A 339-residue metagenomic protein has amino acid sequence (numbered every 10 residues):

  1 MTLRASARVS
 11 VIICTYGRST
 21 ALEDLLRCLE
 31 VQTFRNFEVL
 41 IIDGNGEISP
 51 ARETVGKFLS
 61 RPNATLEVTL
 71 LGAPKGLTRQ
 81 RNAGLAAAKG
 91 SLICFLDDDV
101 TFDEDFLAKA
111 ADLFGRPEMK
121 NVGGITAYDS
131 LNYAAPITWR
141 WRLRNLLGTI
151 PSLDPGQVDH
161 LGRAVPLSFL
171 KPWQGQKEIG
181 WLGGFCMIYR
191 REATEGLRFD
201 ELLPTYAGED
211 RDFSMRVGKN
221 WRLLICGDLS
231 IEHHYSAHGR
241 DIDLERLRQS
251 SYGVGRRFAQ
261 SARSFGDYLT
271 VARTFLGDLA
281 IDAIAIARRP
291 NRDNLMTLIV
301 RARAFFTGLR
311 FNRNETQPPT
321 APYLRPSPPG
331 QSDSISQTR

Functional and structural regions predicted by a protein language model:
M1-V31: N-proximal low-complexity "stem/linker" segments adjacent to membrane-targeting elements
D24, E201-A207, R222-L244, V254-R257: Active-site donor/metal-binding and catalytic loop motifs of nucleotide-sugar-dependent glycosylation enzymes
L26-L71: Acidic donor-binding segment of Leloir-type glycosyltransferases
I93: Short aromatic/hydrophobic "clamp" motif used to bind/position activated sugar donors
D105-L153: Conserved donor NDP-sugar-binding/catalytic core segment of glycosyltransferases
N145-I179: Short, flexible, basic/aromatic active-site loop/helix in glycosyltransferases
W181-F185, T205-F213: Acidic donor-binding loop at a coil-to-helix junction in glycosyltransferase catalytic cores that engages
E245-G253, S264-R339: Non-catalytic, C-terminal membrane-associated alpha-helical segments of glycosyltransferases
